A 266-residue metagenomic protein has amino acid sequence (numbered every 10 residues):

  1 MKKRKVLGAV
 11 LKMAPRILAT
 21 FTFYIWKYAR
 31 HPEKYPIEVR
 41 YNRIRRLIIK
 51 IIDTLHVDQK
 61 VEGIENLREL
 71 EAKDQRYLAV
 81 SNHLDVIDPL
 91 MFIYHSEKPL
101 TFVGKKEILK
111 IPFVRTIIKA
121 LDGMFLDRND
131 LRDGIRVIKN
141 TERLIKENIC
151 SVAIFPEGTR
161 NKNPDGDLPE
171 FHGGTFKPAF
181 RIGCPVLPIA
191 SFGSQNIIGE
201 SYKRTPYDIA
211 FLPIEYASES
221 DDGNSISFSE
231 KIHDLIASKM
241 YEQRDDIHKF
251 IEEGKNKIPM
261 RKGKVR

Functional and structural regions predicted by a protein language model:
M1-Y77: Membrane-anchoring hydrophobic helices of lipid-metabolizing enzymes
K2-K3, I135-R266: Non-catalytic C-terminal accessory region of glycerolipid acyltransferases and related lyso-lipid remodeling enzymes
A19-A29, E71-L131: Catalytic core of membrane glycerolipid acyltransferases/transacylases, capturing the structured, soluble-facing
Y35-N66, K98-K139, K146: Membrane-interfacial amphipathic helices and adjacent loop/beta segments that form the lipid-substrate binding surface
L47, D88-M91, F113, G174 (+2 more regions): Hydrophobic alpha-helical segments typical of transmembrane helices and their membrane-interface/capping positions
I64, N82, P156-G158: Short, well-ordered beta-to-alpha junction loops that form the rim of enzyme active sites and present histidine/acidic
